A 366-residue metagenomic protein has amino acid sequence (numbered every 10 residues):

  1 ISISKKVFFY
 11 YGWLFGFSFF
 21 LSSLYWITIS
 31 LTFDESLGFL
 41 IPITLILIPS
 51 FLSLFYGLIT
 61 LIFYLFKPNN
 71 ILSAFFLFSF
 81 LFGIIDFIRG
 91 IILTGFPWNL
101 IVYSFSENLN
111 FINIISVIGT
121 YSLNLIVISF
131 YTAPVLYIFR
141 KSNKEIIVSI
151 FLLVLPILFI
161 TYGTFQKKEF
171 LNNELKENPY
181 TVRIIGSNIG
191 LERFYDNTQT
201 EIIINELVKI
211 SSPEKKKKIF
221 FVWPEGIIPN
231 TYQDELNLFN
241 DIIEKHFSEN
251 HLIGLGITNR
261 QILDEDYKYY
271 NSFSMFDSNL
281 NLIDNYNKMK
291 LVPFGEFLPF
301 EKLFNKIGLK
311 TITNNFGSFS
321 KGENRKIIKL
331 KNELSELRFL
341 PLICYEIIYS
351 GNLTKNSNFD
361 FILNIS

Functional and structural regions predicted by a protein language model:
I1-F170: Membrane-embedded alpha-helical bundles of multi-pass enzymes that act on lipidic or dolichyl-linked glycan substrates
E169-S366: Soluble catalytic domains of enzymes that build or remodel membrane lipids, polysaccharides, and related
